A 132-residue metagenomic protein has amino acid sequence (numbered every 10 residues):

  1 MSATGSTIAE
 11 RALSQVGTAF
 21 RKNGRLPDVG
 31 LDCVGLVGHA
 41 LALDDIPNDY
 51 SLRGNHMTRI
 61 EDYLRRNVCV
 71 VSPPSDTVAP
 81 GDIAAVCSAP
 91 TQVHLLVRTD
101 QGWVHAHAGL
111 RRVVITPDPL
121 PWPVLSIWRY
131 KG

Functional and structural regions predicted by a protein language model:
M1-T18, P117-G132: Non-catalytic ligand/cofactor/substrate-binding and regulatory segments of enzyme domains
S2-A9, I46-D118: ...with weaker cross-activation on analogous glycine-rich loops/strands in unrelated enzymes
E10-S14, V34-H39, T58: Internal, well-ordered alpha-helical scaffold/interface segments that support domain packing or protein-protein contacts
L13, F20, L26, L31 (+1 more regions): Short glycine- and Lys/Arg-enriched binding-loop motifs that mark or flank ligand-binding interfaces
G17, L41-I46: Short helix-capping and hinge/turn segments at secondary-structure transitions, especially at repeat and domain
F20-G24, P47-Y50: Surface-exposed patches in mature extracellular/periplasmic domains of secreted proteins
R25-L43: Active-site nucleophilic cysteine motif
P27, L110, K131: Residue-level detector of flexible, active-site-proximal loop/helix-junction positions within diverse enzyme catalytic
